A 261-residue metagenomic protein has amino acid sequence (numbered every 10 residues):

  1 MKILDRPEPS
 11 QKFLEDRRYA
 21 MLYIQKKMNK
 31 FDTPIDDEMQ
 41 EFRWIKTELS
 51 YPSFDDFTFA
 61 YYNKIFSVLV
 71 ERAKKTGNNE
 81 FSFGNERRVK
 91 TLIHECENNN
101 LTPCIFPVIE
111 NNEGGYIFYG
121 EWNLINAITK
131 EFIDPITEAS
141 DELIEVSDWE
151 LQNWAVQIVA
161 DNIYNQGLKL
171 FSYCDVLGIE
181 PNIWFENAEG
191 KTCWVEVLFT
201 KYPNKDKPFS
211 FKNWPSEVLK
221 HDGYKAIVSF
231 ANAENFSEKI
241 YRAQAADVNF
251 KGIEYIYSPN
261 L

Functional and structural regions predicted by a protein language model:
M1-L49, D134-Y173: Acidic-basic catalytic patches of nuclease active cores, encompassing PD-(D/E)XK and other metal-cofactor nuclease
S50-D56, A60-E113, G190-A243: Catalytic cores of nucleic-acid endonucleases
L69, T76-F81, N123-L143: A solvent-exposed, charged loop/short amphipathic helix patch at secondary-structure junctions
L92-I136, K239-L261: Intrinsically disordered, low-complexity terminal regions enriched in charged/polar residues
V108, D175-V176: Proline- and acidic/polar-enriched loop/turn elements at helix boundaries
P135-A139, E150, I183, L198-T200 (+1 more regions): Repeat-unit-sized solenoid/scaffold elements
Y164-N165, F185-E189: Short, surface-exposed basic-aromatic patches at helix termini and helix-loop junctions that form
G178-E186: Beta-rich nucleic-acid/ligand-interaction surfaces
